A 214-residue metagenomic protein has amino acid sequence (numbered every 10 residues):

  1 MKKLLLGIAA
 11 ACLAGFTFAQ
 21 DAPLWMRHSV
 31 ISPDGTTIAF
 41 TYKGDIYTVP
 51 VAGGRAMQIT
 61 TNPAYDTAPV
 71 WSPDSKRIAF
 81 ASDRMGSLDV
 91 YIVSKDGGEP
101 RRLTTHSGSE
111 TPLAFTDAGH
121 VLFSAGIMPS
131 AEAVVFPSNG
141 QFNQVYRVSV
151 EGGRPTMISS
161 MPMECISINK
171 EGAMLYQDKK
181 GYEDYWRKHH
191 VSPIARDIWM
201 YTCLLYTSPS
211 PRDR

Functional and structural regions predicted by a protein language model:
Q20-D21, T60-P63, T104-S107, M157-M161: Surface loop/turn motifs at the tips and blade-to-blade linkers of beta-strand repeat domains
A22-Y47: Beta-strand-rich domains and repeat architectures in extracellular enzymes and scaffolds, especially beta-propellers
P33-D34, P73-D74, T116-D117, N169-K170: Residue-level detector of Asp-centered blade-edge/turn motifs that repeat once per structural unit in beta-propeller
V51-G54, S94-G98, S149-G153, T202-L204: Short loop/turn segments that connect beta-strands within beta-propeller blades
P63-D66, S107-T111, M161-I166, R214: Short coil/turn segments at the loop-to-beta-strand junctions that recur within blades of beta-propeller repeat folds
A125-G140, Y176-I194: Short, conserved, GDST-rich strand-edge loop motifs in beta-rich repeat architectures
Y206-D213: Conserved small/polar residues in nucleotide/adenosyl-binding loops
